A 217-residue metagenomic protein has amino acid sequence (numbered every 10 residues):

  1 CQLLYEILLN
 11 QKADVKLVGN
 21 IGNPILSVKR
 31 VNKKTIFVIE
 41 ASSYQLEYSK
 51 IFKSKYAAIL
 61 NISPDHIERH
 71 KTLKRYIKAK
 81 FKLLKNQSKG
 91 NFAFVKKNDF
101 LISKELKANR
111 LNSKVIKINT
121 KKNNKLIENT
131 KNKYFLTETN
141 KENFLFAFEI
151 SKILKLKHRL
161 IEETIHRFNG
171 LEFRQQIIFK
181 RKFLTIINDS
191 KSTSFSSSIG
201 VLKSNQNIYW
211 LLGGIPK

Functional and structural regions predicted by a protein language model:
C1-K16: A conserved segment at the C-terminal end of the G1
C1-L3, P24, A41, S194-S198 (+1 more regions): Short glycine/serine/threonine-rich phosphate/pyrophosphate-binding segments that cradle anionic phosphate groups
D14, K133-K217: Nucleotide phosphate-binding/pyrophosphate-handling subdomain across enzymes that bind or process nucleotide phosphates
V18, L73-I77, K191, K217: A conditional alpha-helix N-cap/helix-loop micro-motif detector
I21, I25, V31-F135: Flexible active-site lid/hinge loop adjacent to a nucleotide/diphosphate and Mg2+-phosphate binding pocket
